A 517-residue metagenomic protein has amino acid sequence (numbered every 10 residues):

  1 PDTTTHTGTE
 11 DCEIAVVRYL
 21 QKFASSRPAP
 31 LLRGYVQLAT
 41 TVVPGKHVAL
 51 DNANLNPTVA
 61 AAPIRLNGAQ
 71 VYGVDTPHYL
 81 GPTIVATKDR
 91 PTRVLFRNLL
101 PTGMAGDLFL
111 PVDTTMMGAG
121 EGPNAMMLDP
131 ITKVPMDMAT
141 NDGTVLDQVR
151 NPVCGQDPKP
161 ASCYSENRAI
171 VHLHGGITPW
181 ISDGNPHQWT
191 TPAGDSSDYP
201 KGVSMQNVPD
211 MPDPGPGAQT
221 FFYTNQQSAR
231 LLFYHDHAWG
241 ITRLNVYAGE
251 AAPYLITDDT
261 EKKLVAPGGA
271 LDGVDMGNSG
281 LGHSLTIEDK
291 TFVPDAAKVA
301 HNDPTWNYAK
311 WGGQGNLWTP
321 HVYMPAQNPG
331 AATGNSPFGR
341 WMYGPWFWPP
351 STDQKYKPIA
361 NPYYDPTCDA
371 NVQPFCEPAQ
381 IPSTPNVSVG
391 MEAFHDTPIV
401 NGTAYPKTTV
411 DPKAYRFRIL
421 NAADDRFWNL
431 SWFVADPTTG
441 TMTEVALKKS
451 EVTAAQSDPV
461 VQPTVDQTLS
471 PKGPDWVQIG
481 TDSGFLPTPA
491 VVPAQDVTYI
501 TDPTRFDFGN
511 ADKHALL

Functional and structural regions predicted by a protein language model:
P1-L517: Histidine-centered copper-binding motifs that mark active-site loops of extracellular/periplasmic copper enzymes
